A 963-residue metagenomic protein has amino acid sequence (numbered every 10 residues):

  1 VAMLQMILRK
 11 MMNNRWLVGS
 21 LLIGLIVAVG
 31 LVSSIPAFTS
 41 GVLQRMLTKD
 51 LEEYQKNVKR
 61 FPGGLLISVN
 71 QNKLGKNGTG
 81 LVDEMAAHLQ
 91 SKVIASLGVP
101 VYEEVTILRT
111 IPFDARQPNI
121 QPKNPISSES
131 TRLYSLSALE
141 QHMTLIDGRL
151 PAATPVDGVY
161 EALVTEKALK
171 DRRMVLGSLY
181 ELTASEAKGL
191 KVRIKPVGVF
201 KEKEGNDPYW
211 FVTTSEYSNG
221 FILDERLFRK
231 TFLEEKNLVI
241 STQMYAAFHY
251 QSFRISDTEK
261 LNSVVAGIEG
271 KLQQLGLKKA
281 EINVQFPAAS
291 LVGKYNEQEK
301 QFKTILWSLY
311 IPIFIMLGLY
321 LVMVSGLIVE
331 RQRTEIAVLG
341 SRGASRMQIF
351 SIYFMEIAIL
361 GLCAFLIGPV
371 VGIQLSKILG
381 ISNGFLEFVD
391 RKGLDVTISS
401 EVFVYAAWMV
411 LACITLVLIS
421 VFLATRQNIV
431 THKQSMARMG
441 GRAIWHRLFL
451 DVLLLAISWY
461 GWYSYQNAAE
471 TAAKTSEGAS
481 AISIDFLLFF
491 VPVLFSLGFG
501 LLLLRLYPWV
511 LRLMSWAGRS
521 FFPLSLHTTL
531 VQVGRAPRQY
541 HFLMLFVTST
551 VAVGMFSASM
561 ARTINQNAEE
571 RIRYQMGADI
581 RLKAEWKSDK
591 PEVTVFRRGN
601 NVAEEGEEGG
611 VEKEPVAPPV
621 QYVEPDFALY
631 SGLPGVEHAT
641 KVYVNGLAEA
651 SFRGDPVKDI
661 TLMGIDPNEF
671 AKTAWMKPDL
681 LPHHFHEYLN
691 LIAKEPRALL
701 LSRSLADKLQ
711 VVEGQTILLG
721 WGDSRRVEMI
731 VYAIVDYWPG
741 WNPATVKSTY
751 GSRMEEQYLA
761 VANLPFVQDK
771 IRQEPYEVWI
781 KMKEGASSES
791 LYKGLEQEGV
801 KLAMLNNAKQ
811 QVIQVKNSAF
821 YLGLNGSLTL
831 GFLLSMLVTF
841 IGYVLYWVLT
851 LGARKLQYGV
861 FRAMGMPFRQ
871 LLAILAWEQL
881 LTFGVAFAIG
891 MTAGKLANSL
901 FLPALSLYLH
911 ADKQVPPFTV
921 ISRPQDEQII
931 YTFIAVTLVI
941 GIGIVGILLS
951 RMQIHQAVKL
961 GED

Functional and structural regions predicted by a protein language model:
V1-G318, L327, I381-V389, G393 (+11 more regions): Membrane transport/envelope proteins' first extracytoplasmic loop
L4, M347-S351, M355, R442 (+8 more regions): Alpha-helical membrane-protein architecture signal
R9-K10, L47-E52, A337-S341, R512-R519 (+5 more regions): Short amphipathic alpha-helical coupling elements at transmembrane boundaries
N14, V42, L319-G361, Q427 (+3 more regions): Interfacial "coupling" helices/loops that link adjacent transmembrane helices in transporter permeases
W16-L21, V27-S34, F38, K260-K279 (+5 more regions): Alpha-helical transmembrane segments, especially those used as permease/efflux helices and single-pass anchors
V322-S325, T334, A358-R391, S400-I429 (+6 more regions): Small-residue-rich transmembrane alpha-helices
E470-A472, I482-F486, V491-V493, G498-E687: Juxtamembrane segments of multi-pass membrane proteins
Y776-V778, K801-G894, N898-P903, A911-P917 (+3 more regions): C-terminal transmembrane helical bundles of large multi-pass transporters and their helix-start/helix-kink determinants
